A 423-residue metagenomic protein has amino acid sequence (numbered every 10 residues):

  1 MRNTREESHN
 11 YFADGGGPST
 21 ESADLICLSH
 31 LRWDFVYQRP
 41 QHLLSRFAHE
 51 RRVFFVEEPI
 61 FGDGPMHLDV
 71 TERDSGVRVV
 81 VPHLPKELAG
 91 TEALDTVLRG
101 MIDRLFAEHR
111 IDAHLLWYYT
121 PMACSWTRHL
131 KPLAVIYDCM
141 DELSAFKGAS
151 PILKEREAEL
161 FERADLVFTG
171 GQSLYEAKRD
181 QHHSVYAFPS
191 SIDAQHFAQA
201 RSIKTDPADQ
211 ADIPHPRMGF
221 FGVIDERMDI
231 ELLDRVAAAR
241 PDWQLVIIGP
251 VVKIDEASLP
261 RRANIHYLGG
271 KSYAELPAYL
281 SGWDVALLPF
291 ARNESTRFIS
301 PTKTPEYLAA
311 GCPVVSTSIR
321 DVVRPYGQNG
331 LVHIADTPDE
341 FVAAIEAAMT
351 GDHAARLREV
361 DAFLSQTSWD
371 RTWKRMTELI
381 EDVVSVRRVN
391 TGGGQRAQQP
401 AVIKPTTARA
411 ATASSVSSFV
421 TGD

Functional and structural regions predicted by a protein language model:
M1-G64, A238, S418, G422-D423: N-terminal subdomain of nucleotide-sugar transferases
D34-Q38, M228, A274-Y279, A286-A309 (+1 more regions): Nucleotide-sugar-dependent
D103, S150-V167: Membrane-proximal helix-turn-helix segments that form the acceptor-binding/catalytic region of lipid-linked
S173, S191-A200: Carbohydrate-associated surface elements
D209-M228, L233-A237, L245: Conserved donor-binding/catalytic core segment of Leloir-type glycosyltransferases
I254-L280: Nucleotide-activated donor-binding/catalytic signature segment of Leloir-type glycosyltransferases, i.e., the conserved
L331-D339, E346-D352: Conserved acidic donor-binding segment of nucleotide-sugar-dependent glycosyltransferases
H353-I380: A charged, aromatic-enriched C-terminal amphipathic alpha-helix characteristic of glycosyltransferases across folds
